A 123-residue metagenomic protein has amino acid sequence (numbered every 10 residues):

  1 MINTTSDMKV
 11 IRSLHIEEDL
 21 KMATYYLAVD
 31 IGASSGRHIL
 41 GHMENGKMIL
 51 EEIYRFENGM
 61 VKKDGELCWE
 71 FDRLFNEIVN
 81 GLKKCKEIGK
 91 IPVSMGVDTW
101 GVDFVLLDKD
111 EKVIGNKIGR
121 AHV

Functional and structural regions predicted by a protein language model:
K9-N116: N-terminal glycine/serine-rich phosphate-binding loop of ATP-dependent small-molecule kinases, especially carbohydrate
A121-V123: Conserved small/polar residues in nucleotide/adenosyl-binding loops
